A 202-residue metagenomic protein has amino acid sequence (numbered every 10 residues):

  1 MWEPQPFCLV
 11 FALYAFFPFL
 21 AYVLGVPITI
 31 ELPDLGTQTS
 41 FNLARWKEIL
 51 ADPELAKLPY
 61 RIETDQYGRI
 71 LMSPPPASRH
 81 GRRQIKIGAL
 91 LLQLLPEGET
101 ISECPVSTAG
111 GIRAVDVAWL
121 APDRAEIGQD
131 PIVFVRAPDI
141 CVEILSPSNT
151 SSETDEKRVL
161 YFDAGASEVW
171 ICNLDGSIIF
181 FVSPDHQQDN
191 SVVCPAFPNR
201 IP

Functional and structural regions predicted by a protein language model:
F16-A164, E168, C172-P202: Gly/Pro/Ser/Thr-rich low-complexity, intrinsically disordered segments predominantly at protein N-termini
